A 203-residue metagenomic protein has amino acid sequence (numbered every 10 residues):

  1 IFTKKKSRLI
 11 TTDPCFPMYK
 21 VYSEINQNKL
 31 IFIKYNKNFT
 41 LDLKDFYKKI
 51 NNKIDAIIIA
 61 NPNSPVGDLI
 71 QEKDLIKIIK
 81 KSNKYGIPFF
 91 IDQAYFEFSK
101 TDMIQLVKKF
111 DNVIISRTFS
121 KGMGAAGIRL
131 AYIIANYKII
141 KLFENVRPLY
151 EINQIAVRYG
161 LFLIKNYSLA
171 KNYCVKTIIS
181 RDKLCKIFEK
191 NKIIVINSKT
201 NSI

Functional and structural regions predicted by a protein language model:
I1-R8: Phosphate-binding glycine-rich loop
D13, F32-K37, Q93, R117: Short beta->alpha connector loops at strand-helix junctions that form conserved, small/polar/Pro-enriched
N26, K84-Y85, F110, N191: Helix C-cap/helix->beta junction micro-motif
K37-E97: Active-site phosphate-binding strand-loop segment of PLP-dependent enzymes
N112-F188, I194-I196: PLP-dependent aminotransferase class I/II
I196-S202: Short Gly/Ser/Thr- and Asp/Glu-enriched loop/turn motifs at secondary-structure junctions
